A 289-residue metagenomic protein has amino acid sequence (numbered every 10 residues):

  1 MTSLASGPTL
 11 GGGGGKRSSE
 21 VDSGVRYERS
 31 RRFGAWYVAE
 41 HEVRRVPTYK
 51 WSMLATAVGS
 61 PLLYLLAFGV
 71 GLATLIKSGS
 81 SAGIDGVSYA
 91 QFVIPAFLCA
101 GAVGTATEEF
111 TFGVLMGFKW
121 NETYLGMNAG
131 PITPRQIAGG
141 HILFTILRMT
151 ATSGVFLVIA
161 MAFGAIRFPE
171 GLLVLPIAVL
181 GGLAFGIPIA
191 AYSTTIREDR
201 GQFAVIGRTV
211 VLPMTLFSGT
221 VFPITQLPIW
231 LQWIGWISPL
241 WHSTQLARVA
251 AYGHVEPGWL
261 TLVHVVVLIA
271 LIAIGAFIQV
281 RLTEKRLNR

Functional and structural regions predicted by a protein language model:
M1-L172, P176-R289: Hydrophobic transmembrane alpha-helices and immediately adjacent juxtamembrane helices of multi-pass inner-membrane
